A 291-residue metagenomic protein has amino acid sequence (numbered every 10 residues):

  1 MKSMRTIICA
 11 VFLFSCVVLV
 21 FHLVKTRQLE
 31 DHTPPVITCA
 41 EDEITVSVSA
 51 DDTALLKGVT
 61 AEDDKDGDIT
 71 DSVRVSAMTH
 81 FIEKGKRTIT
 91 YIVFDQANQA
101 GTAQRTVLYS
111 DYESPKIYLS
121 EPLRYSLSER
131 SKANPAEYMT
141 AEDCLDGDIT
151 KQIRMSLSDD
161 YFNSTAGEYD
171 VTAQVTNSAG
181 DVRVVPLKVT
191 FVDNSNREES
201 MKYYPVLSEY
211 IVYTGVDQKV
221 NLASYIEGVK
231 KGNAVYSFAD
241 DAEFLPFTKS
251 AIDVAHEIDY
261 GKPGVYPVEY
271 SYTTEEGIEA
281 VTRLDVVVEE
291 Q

Functional and structural regions predicted by a protein language model:
M1-T38: Gram-positive cell-envelope targeting signals
K2-L13, D66-R105, Y109, D146-V192 (+1 more regions): Serine/threonine-rich, repeat-prone extracellular segments and beta-strand-based repeat modules of secreted/surface
C16-L29, D66, T106, N194-E198: Short, charged N-terminal helix-start/capping segments
L19-V20, L55, V189-F191: Functional cation/ligand-contacting sites centered on basic and imidazole/sulfhydryl donors
Q28-D66, E113-G147, R197-A239: Solvent-exposed, low-complexity, repeat-rich "mucin-like" stalks and linkers
